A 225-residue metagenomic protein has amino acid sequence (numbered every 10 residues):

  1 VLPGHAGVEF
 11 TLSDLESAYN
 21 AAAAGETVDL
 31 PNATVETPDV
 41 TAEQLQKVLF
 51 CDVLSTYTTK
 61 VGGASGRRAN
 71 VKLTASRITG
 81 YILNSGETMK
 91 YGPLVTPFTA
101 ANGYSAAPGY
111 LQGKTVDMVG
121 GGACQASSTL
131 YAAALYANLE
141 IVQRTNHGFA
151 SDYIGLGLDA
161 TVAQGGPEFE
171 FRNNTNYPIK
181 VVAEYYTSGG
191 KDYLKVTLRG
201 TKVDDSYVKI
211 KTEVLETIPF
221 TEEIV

Functional and structural regions predicted by a protein language model:
V1-V225: Well-ordered beta-sheet/strand-loop patches within structured domains
